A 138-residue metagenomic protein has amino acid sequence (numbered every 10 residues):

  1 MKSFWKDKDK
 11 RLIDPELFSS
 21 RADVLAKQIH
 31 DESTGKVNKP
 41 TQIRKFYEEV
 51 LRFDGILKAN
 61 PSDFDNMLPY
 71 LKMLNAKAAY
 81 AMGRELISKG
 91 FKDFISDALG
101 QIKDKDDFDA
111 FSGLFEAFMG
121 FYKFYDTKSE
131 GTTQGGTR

Functional and structural regions predicted by a protein language model:
M1-R138: Small/polar/charged residue-enriched interaction surfaces, especially the RNA/DNA-contacting tracks of RNP/CRISPR
